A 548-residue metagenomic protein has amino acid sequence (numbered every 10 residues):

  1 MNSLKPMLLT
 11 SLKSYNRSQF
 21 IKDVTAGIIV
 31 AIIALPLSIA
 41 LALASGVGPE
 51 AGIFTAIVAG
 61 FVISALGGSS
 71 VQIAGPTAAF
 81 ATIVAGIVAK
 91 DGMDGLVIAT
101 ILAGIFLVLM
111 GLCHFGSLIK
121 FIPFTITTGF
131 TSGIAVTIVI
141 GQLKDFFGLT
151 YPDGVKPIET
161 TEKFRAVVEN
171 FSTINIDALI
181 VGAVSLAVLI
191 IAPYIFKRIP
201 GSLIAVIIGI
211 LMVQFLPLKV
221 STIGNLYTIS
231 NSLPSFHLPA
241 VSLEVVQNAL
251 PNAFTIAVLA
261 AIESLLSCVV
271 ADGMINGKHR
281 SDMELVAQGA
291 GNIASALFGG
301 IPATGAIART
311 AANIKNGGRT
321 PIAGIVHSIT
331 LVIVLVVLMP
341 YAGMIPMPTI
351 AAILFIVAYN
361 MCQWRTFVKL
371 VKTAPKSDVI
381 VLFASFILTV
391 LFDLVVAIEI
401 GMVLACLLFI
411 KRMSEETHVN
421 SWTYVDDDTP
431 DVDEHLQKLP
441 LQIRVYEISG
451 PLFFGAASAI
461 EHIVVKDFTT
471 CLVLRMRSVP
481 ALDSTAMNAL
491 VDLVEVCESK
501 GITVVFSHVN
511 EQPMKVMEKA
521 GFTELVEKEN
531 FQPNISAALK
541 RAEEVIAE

Functional and structural regions predicted by a protein language model:
M1-Y424, F468, A489, G521: Transmembrane helical cores of multi-pass ion-transport proteins
I73, F506, F531: Conserved SAM-binding loop
V84, F164-V167, I460, V464 (+2 more regions): Generic hydrophobic alpha-helical segments
N231, G450, N534: Active-site donor-binding loop signature of nucleotide-sugar glycosyltransferases
A290, L331, K515, N534-I535: Short secondary-structure boundary/hinge segments and terminal tails
N360-L525, E543-I546: The feature marks cytosolic C-terminal regulatory regions of anion transporters and related permeases
L525-R541: Short acidic-hydrophobic, aromatic-tinged amphipathic segments that line or gate anion-handling sites
